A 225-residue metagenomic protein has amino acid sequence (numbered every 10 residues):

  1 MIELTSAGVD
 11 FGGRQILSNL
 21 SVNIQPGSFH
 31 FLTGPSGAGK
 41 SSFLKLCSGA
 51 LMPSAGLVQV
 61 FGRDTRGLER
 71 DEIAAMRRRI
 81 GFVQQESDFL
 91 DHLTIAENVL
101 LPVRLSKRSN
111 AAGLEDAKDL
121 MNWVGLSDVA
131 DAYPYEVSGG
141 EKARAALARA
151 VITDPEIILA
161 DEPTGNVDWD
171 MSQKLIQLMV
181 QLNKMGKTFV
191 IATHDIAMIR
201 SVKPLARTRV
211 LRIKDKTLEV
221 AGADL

Functional and structural regions predicted by a protein language model:
S48: Helix-to-loop junction immediately C-terminal to a conserved catalytic motif
G56-D64: Conserved ABC transporter NBD signature motif
T65-G81, L182: ABC ATPase NBD coupling module
L93-L100: Short coil-to-helix segment of the ABC ATPase nucleotide-binding domain corresponding to the Q-loop/switch region
Y133-V137, E141: Conserved ABC ATPase signature
I152-E156: A short, proline-enriched helix->beta-strand linker immediately N-terminal to the Walker B motif in ABC-type P-loop
I158-D161: Catalytic Walker B motif of ABC-type/P-loop ATPase nucleotide-binding domains
